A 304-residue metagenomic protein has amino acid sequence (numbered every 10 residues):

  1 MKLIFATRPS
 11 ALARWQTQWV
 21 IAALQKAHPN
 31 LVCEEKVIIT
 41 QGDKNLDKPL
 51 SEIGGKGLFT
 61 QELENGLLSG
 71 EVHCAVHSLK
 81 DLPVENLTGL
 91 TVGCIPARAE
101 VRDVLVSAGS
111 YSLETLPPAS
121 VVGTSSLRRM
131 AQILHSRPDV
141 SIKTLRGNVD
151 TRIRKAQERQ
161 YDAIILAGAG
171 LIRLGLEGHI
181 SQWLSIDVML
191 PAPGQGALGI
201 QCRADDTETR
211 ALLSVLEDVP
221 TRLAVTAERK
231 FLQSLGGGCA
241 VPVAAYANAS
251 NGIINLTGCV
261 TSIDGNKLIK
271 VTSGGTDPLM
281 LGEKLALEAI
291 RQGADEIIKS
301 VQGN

Functional and structural regions predicted by a protein language model:
M1-L46, E52, T60, H135-N304: Small-molecule-sensing regulatory modules
I4-A6, K36, A75, G93 (+1 more regions): Short, well-ordered beta-strand segments
D47-H73: Short, structured active-site "lid" loops
E71-H77, D162-A167: Paired acidic/hydrophobic, glycine-rich loop segments that form the ligand-binding mouth/hinge of periplasmic-binding
L79-L82, T88-V140: A conserved helix-loop-strand patch within extracytoplasmic ligand-binding domains of the periplasmic binding
